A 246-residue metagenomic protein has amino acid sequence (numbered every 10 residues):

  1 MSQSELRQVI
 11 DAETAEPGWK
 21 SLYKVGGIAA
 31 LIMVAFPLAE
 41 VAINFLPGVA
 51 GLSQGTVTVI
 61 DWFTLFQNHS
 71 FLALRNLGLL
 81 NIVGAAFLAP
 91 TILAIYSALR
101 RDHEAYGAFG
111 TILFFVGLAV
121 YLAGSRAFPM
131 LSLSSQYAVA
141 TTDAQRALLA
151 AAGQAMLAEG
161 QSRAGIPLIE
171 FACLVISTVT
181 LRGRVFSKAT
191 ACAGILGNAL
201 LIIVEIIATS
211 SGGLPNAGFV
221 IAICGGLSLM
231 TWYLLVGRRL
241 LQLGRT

Functional and structural regions predicted by a protein language model:
S2-T246: Hydrophobic, aromatic-enriched alpha-helical segments typical of multi-pass transmembrane helices
